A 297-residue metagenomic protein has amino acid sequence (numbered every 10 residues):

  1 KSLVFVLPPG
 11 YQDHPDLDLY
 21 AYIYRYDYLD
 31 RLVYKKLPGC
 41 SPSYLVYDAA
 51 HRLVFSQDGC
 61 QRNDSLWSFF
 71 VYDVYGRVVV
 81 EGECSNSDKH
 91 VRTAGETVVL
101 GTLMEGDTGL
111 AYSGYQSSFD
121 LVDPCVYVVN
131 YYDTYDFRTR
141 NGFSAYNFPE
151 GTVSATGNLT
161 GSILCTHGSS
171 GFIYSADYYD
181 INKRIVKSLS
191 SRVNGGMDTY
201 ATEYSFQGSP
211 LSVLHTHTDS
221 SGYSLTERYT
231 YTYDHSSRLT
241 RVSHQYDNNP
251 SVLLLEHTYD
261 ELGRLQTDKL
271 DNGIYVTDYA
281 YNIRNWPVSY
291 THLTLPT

Functional and structural regions predicted by a protein language model:
K1-L293: Beta-strand elements of repeat-based all-beta scaffolds
